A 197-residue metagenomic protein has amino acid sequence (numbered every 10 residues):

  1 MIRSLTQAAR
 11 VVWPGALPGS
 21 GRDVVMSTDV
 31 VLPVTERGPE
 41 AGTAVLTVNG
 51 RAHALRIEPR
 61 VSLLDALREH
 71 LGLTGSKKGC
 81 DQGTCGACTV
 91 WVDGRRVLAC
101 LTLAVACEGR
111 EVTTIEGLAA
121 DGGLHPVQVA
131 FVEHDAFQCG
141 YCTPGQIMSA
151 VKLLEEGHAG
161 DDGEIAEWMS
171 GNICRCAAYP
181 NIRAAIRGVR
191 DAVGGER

Functional and structural regions predicted by a protein language model:
I2-R197: Signature of N-terminal electron-transfer/Fe-S-associated modules in redox systems
